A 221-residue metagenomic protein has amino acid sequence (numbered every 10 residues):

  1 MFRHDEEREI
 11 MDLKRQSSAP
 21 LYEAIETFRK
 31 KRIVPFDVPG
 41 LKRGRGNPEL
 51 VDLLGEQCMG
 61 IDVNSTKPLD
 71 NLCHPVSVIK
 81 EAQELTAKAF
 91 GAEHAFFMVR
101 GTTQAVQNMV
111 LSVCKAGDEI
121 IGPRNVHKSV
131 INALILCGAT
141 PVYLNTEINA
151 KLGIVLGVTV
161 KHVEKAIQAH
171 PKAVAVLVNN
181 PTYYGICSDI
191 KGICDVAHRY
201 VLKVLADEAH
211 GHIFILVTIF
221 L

Functional and structural regions predicted by a protein language model:
F2-S77: N-terminal "arm"/small-domain region of PLP-dependent enzymes with the aminotransferase-like
E7, D12-R15, L21-E26, L53 (+3 more regions): Conserved PLP-enzyme active-site core in the AAT-like
E56-Q104: Conserved N-terminal alpha-helix of the aminotransferase class I/II PLP-enzyme fold
